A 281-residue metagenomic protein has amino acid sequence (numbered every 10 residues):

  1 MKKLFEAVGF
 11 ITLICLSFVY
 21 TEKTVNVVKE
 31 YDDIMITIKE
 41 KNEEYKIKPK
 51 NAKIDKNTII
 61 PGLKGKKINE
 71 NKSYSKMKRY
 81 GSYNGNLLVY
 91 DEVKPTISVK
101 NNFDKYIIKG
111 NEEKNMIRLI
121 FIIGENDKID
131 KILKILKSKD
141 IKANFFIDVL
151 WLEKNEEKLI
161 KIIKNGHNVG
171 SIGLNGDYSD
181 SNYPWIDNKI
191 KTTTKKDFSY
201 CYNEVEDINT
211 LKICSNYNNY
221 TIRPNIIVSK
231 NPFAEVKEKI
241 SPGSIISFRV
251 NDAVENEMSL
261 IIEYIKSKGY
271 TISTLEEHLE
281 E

Functional and structural regions predicted by a protein language model:
M1, N155-E156, E257, K268: Residue-level recognition of alpha-helix termini/interfacial anchor residues
K2-L119, D127, I272-E281: N-terminal pre-catalytic segment of deacetylase/amide-hydrolase enzymes
N115-I117, N126-L133, K137-A234, P242-I245: Metal-dependent polysaccharide deacetylase catalytic core of the NodB/CE4 family, i.e., the active-site-bearing domain
I123: Conserved glycine-rich "GG(E/T)P / GGGxP" loop and the immediately following alpha-helix in the radical SAM core
D148, R249-N251, E277: Cofactor-binding loop segments of dinucleotide-utilizing enzymes, especially the Rossmann-like FAD- and NAD(P)+-binding
E238: S-adenosylmethionine/decaboxylated-SAM
G243-A253, E257: Catalytic cysteine-centered active loop of the rhodanese-like fold, especially the PTP/DSP P-loop
A253-E281: C-terminal domain-boundary segment and adjacent tail
